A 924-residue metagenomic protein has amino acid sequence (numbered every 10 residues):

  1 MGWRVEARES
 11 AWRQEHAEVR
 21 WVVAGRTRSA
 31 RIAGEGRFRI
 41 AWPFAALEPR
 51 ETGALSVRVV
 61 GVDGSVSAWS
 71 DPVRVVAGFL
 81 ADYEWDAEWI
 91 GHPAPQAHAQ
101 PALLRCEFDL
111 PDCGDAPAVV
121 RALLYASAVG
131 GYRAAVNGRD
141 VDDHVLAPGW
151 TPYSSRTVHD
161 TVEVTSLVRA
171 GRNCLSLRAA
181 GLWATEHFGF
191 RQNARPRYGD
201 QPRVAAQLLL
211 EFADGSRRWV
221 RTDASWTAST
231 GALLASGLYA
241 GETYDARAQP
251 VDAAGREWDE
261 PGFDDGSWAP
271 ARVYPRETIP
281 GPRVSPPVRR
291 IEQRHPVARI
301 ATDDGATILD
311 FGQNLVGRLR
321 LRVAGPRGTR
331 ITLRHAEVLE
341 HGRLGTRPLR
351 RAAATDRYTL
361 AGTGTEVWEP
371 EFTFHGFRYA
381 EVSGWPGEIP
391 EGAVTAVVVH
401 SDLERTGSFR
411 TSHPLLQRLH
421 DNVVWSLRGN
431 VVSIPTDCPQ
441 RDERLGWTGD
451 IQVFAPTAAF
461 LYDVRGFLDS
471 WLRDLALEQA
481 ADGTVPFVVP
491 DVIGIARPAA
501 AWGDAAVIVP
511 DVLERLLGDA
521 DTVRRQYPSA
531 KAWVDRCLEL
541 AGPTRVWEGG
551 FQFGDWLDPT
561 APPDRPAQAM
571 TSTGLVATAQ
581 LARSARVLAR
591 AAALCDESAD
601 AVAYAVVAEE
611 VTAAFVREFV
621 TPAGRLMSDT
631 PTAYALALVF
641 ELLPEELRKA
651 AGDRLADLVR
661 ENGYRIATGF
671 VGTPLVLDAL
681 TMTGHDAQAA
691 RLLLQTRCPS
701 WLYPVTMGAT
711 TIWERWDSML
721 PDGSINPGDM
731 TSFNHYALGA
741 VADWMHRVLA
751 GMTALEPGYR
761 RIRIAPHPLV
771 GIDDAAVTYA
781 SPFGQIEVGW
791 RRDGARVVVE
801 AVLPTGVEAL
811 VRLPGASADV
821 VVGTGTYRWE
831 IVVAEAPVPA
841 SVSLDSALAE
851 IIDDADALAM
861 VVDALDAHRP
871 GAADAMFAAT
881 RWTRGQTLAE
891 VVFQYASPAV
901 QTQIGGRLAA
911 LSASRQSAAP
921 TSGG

Functional and structural regions predicted by a protein language model:
M1-R441, G449-D450, G466-F467, P486-D491 (+3 more regions): Extracellular/oxidizing-compartment recognition motifs
A122-A126, G131, V136, R318-E337 (+7 more regions): Alpha-helical support elements that line or immediately flank enzyme active sites and cofactor-binding pockets
L175, Y244-D245, P250, D442-E443 (+8 more regions): C-terminal capping/lid segments that line or modulate ligand- or cofactor-binding pockets
P196, D200-Q207, W219-E257, G281-R283 (+4 more regions): Non-catalytic C-terminal accessory modules of carbohydrate-active enzymes
D223-T230, I389-N422, R428-G429, P435-V453 (+6 more regions): Active-site acid/base region of carbohydrate-active enzymes
P839-G905, A909: Compact, charge-rich alpha-helical regulatory domains located at protein termini
